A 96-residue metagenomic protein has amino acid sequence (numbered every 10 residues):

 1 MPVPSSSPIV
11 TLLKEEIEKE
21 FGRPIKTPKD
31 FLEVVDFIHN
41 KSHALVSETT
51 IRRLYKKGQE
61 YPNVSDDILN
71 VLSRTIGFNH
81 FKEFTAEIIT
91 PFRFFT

Functional and structural regions predicted by a protein language model:
M1-V35: A short, Lys/Arg-rich alpha-helix, primarily the initiator
E16, G22-K26, F37-V64: Recognition helix of helix-turn-helix/homeodomain-like DNA-binding domains that insert into the DNA major groove
L32-V34, S65-I68: DNA-recognition element of transcription regulators
R52, K56, L69, T90-P91: Residue-level signal for alpha-helical context at structural boundaries
N63, F84-T85: Short, conserved acidic/polar surface loops in the N-terminal third of protein domains
D66-F81: DNA major-groove recognition helix of helix-turn-helix/homeodomain DNA-binding modules
A86-T96: Short, charged recognition helix plus adjacent turn of helix-turn-helix-like nucleic-acid-binding domains
